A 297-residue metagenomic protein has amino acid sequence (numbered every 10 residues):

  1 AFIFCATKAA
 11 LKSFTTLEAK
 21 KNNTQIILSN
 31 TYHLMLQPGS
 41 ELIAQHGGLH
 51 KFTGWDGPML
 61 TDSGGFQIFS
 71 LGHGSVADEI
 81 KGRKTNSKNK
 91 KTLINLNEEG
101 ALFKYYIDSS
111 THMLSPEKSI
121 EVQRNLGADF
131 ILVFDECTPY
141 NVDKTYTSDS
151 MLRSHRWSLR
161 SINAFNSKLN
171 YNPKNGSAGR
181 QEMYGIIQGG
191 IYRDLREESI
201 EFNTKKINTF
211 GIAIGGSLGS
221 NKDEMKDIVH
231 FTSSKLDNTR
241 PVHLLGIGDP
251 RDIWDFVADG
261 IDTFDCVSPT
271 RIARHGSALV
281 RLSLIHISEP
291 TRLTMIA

Functional and structural regions predicted by a protein language model:
A1-T145: N-terminal capping/small domains of soluble enzymes
H33-L34, E136-C137, F210-G219, D249 (+1 more regions): Glycine-rich phosphate-binding active-site loops on the catalytic face of alpha/beta enzymes
Q37-I43, N141-M151, G219-H230: Active-site-adjacent beta->alpha loops and helix N-cap segments on the catalytic face of soluble alpha/beta enzymes
L49-T61, R153-N166, M225-P241: Alpha-helix-loop-beta-strand connector modules within alpha/beta enzyme cores
P58, S177-G185, K235-L245: Short beta-strand/loop segments at the ligand-binding rim of alpha/beta enzyme cores
N125-L126, R153-M183, Q188-S220: Alpha/beta enzyme core
D194, E198-E201, P250-I261: Catalytic cores of alpha/beta
I285-A297: Single conserved hydrophobic/aromatic residue that forms the stacking wall/gate of nucleotide- or nucleobase-binding
